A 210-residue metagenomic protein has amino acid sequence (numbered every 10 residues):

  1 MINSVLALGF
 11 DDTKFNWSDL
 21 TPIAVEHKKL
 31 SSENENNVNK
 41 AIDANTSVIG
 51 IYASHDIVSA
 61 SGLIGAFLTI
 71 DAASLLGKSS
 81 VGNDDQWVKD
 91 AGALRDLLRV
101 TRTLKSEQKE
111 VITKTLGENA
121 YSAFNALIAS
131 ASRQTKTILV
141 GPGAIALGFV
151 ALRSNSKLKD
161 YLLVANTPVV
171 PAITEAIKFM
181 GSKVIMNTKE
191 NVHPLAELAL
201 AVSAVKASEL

Functional and structural regions predicted by a protein language model:
M1-L210: N-terminal loops that bind phosphate or other acidic moieties and the adjacent beta-alpha structural core
